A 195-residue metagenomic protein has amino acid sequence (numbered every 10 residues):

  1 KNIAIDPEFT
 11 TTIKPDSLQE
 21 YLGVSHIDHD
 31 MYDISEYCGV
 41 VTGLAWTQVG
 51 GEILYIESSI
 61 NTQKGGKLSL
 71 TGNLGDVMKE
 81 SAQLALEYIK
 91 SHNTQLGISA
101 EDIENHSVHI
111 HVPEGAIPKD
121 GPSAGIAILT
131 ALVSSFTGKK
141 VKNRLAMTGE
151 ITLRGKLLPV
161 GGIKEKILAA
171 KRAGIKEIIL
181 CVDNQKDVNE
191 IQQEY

Functional and structural regions predicted by a protein language model:
K1-A4: C-terminal helical "lid" of AAA+/P-loop NTPase domains
P7-Q19, V24-T42, V49-Y195: Peripheral, non-AAA+ core regions of ATP-driven protein-machinery
